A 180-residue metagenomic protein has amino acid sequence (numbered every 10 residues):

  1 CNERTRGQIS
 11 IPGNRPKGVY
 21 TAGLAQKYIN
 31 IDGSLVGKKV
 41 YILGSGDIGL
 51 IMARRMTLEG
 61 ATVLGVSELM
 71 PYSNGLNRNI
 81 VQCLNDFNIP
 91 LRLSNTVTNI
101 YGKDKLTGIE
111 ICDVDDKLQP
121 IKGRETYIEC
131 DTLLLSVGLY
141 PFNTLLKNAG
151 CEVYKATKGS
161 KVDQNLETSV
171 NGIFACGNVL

Functional and structural regions predicted by a protein language model:
C1-L180: Residues forming the flavin
